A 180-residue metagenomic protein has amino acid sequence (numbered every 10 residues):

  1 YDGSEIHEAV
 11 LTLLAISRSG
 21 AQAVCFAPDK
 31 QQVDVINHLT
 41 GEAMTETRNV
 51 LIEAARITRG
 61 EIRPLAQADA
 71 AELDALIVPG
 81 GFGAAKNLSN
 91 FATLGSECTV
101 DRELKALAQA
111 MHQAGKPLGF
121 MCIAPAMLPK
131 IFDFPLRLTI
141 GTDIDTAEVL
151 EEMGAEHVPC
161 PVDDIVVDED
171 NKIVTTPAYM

Functional and structural regions predicted by a protein language model:
Y1-V24, Q31, G60-M180: Active-site-adjacent pocket-lining segments in enzyme domains
F26-I52: N-terminal beta-loop-helix "entrance" segment that forms/cooperates in small-molecule cofactor or anionic ligand
V50-I62: Functional beta-strand-loop-alpha-helix junction segments that form "active/interaction loops" within catalytic
